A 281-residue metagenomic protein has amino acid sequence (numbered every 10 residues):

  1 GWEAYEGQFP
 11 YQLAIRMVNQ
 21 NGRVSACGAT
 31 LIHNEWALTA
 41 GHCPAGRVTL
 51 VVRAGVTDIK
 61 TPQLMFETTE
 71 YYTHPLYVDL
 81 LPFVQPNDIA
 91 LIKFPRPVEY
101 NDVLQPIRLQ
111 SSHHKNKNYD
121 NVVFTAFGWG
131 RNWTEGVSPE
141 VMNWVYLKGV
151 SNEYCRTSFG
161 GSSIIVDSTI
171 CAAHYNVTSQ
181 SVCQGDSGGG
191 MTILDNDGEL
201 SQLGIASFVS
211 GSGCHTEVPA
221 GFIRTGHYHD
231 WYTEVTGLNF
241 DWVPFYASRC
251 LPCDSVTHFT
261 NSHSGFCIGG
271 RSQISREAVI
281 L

Functional and structural regions predicted by a protein language model:
E3-Q8, L31, P44-A45, K60 (+6 more regions): Extracellular/periplasmic catalytic domains that process cell-envelope and extracellular macromolecules
P10-Q12, R16-N34, F83-V84, V182: A conserved glycine-rich beta-strand in the N-terminal activation segment of trypsin-fold
I15-V18, A37-A40, P44-D79, N152-C155 (+1 more regions): Conserved H-D interstitial segment of serine endopeptidase catalytic domains
V18-Q20, H42-G46, V56-I59, P95-Y100 (+6 more regions): Acidic glycine-/aspartate-rich tracts in secreted/extracellular proteins
N21, V78-P82, N116, G130-V145 (+3 more regions): Active-site loop architecture of trypsin-fold serine endopeptidases
S25, N87-D88, V122-V123, N143 (+2 more regions): Extracellular regions of mammalian proteins, primarily the fibronectin type-III
G28-P44, W144-G149, G190-R276, I280: C-terminal subregion of chymotrypsin/trypsin-like serine protease catalytic domains
I89, F94-P95, N101-N176: Chymotrypsin/trypsin-fold serine protease catalytic domain
